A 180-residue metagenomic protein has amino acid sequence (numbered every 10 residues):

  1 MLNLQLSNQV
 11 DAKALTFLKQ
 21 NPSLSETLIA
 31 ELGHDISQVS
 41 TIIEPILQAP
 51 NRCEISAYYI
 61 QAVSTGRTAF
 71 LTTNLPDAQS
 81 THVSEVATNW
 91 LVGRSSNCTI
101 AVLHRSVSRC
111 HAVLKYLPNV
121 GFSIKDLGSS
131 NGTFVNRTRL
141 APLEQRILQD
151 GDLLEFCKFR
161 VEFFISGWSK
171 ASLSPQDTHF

Functional and structural regions predicted by a protein language model:
M1-V102, W168-F180: Intrinsically disordered, low-complexity acidic Ser/Thr-rich regulatory segments
S80-K158: Forkhead-associated
F159-F163, G167: Short, charged beta-turn/beta-strand-edge "cap" motif at the junction between a beta-strand and an adjacent loop
